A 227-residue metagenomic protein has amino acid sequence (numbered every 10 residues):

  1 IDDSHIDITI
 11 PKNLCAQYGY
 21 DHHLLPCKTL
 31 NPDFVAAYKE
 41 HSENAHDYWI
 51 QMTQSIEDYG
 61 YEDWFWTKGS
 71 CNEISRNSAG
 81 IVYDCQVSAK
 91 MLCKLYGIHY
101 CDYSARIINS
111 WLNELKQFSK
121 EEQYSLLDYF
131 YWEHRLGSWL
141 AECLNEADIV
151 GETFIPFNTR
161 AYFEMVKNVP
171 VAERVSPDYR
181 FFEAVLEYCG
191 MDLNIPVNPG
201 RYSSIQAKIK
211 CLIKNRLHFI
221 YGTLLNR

Functional and structural regions predicted by a protein language model:
I1-Y124, W139-C189, L193, K208-H218: ATP-dependent adenylate-handling active sites, centered on carboxylate activation for C-N bond formation
Y131-S138: Extracellular immune recognition glycoproteins bearing immunoglobulin-like domains
N198, Y202-R227: Alpha-helical membrane-targeting segments
